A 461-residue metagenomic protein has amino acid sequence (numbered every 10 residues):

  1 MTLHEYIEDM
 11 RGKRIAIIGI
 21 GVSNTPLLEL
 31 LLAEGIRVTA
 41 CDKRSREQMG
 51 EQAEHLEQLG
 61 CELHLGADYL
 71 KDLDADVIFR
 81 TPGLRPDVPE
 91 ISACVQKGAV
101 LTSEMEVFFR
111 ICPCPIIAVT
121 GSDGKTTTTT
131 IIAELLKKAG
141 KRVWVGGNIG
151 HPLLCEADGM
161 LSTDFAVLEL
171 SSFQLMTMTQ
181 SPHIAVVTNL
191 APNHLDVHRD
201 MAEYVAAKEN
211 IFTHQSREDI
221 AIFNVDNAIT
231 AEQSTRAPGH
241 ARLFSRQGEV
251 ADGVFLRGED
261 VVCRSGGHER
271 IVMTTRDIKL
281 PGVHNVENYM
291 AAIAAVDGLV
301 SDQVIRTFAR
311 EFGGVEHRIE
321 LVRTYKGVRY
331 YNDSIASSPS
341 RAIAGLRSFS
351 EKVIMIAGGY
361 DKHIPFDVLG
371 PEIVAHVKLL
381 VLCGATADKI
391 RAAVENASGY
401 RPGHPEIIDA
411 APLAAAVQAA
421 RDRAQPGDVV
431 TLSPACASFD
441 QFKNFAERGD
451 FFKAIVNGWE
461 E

Functional and structural regions predicted by a protein language model:
M1-S103, S301: N-terminal leader/targeting and accessory segments in enzymes
L3-R14, N24-E34, R142, M273-K378: Nucleotide phosphate-binding/pyrophosphate-handling subdomain across enzymes that bind or process nucleotide phosphates
L31, I78, V119, N148 (+11 more regions): Residue-level signal for inorganic ion chemistry
R37-R44, A221-V225, I356-A357, H376-A385: Short internal beta-strands
V38-D42, V145, V167, L243 (+1 more regions): Short beta-strand "acidic-cap" motif of Rossmann-like dinucleotide-binding folds
T39-K43, H64-A67, T102-E106, P238-L256 (+4 more regions): Beta-strand->loop->alpha-helix junctions that form or flank phosphate-binding loops in nucleotide-handling enzymes
A53-E54, V368-G427: C-terminal helical cap/extension that packs against the catalytic core of soluble nucleotide-cofactor enzymes
L70-A75, P82-V225, I229-H240, F255 (+1 more regions): Phosphate-binding loop of NTP-binding sites
